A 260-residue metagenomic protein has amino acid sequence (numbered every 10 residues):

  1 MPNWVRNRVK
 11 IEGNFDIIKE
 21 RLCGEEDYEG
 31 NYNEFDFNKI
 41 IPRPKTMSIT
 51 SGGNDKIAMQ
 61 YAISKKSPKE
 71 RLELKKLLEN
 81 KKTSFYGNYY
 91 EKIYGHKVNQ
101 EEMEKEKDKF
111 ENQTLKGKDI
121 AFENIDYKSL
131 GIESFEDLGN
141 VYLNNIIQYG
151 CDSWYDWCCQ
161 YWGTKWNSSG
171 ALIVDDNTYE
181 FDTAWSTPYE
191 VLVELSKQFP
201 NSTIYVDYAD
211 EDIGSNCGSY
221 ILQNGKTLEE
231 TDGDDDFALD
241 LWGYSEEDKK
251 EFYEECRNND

Functional and structural regions predicted by a protein language model:
M1-D260: Intrinsic low-complexity, intrinsically disordered or marginally ordered coil/linker segments
